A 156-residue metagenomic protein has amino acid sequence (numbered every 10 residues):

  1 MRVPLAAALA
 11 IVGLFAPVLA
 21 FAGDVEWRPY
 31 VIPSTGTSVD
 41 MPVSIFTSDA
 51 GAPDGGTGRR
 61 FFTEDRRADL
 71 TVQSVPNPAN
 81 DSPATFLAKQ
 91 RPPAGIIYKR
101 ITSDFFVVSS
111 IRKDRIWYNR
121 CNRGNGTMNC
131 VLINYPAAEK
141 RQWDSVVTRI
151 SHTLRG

Functional and structural regions predicted by a protein language model:
M1-A8: Bacterial N-terminal signal peptides that target proteins for export
G13-L14, V39: Hydrophobic alpha-helical transmembrane segments of integral membrane proteins, especially lipid-exposed positions
F21-I32, P83-R91: Short low-complexity stretches enriched in small and charged residues
G23-G55, L154: N-terminal "mature-domain start" segment
S48-S145: Conserved polar/disulfide-associated segments of primarily extracytoplasmic proteins
W143-R155: Short, low-complexity, Pro/Ser/Thr/Gly-rich segments in the mature regions of secreted, periplasmic
